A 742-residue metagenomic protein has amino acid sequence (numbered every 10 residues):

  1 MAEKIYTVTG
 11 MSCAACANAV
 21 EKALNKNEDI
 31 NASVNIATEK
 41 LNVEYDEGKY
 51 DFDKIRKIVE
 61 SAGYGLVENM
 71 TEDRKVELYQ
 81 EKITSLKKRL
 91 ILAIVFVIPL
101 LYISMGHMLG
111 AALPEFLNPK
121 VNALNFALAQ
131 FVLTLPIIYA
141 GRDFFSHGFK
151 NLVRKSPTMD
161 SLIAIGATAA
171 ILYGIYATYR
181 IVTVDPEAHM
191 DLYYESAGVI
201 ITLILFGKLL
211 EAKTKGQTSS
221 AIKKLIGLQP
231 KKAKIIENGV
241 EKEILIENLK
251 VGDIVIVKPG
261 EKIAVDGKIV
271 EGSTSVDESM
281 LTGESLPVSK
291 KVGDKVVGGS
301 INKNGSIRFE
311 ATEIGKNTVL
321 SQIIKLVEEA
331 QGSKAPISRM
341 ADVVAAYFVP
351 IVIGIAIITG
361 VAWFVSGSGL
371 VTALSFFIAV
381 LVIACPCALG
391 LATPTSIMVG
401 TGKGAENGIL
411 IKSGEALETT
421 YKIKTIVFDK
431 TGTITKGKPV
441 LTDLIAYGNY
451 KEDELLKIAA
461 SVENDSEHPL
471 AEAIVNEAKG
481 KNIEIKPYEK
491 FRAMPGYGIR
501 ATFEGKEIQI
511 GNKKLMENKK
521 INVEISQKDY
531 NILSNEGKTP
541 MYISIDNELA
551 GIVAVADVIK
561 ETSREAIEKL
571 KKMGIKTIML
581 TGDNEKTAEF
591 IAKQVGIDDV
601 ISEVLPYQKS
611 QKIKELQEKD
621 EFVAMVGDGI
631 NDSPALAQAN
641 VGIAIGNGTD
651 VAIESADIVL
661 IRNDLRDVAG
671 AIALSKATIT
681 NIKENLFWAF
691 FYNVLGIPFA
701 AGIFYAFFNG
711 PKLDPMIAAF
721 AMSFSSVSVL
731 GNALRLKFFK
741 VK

Functional and structural regions predicted by a protein language model:
M1-N125, I137, K224, V240-E241 (+7 more regions): Flexible metal-binding regulatory segments at protein termini and peripheral loops
A2, T38, F503-G505, G537-T539 (+1 more regions): Conserved ATP-binding TGD loop and adjacent catalytic N/P-domain core of P-type ATPases
I5-T7, N31-N35, E39-K49, D53 (+5 more regions): Conserved cytosolic catalytic loops of P-type ATPases
E60-V76, L124, Q130, T134-N238 (+6 more regions): Actuator/coupling domain of P-type ATPases
K88, S300, K424-E467, Y497-I578 (+2 more regions): ATP-driven catalytic headpiece of P-type ATPases
I91-P99, M340-G367, F377-C385, L391-T395 (+1 more regions): Bilayer-spanning, highly hydrophobic alpha-helical transmembrane segments
L109-L124, V153, L172, K403 (+7 more regions): Membrane-embedded alpha-helical bundles of multi-pass transporters
F149-R154, K213-L228, T395-G414, L734-K742: Juxtamembrane helix-loop transition segments at the membrane interface in multi-pass membrane proteins
